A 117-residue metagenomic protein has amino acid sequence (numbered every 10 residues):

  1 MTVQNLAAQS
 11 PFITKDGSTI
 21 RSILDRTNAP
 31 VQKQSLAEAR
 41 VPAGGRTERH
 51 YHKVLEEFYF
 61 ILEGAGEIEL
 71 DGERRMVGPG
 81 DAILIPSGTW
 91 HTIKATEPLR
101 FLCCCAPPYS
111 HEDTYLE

Functional and structural regions predicted by a protein language model:
M1-K33, E48, T114-E117: A short, N-terminal "cap"/entry segment at the start of jelly-roll beta-barrel domains of the cupin/DSBH fold
A37-H52: Conserved short histidine dyad/triad with adjacent acidic residue
A43, V54, E73, T89 (+1 more regions): A generic "binding-loop/recognition-motif" signal
R46-E48, E67, I83, S87-T92: Histidine-centered metal-chelating micro-motifs
V54-E56, F60-G66: Glycine- and acidic-residue-biased ligand/ion/polar-headgroup-sensing regions
L62, G78-P79, E97: A cytosolic small-molecule/anion-sensing beta-strand core signal
E73-S87: Short acidic-glycine-tyrosine-enriched beta hairpin
S87-E112: Ligand-binding loop in jelly-roll beta-barrel domains
